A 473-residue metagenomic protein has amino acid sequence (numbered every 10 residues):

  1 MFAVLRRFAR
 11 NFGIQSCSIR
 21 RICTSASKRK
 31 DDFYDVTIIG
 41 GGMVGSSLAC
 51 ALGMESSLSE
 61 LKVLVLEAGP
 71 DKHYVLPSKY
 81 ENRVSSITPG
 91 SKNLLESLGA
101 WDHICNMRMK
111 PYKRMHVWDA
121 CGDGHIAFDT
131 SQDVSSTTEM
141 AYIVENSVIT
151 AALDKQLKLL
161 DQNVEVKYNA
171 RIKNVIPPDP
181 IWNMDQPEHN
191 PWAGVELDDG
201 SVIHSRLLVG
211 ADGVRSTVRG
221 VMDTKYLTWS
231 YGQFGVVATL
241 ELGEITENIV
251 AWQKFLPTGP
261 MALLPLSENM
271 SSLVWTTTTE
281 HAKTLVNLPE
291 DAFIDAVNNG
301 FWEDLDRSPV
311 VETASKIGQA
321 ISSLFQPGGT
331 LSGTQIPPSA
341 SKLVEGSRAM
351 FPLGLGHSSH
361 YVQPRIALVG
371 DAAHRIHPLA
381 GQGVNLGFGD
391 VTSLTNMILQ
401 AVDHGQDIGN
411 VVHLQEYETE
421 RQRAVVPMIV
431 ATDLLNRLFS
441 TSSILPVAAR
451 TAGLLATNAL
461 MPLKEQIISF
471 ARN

Functional and structural regions predicted by a protein language model:
K28-V44, L64: Beta1/beta-strand and adjacent pyrophosphate-binding region of the FAD-binding site in flavoprotein oxidoreductases
T37-I39, G53-R83: Glycine-rich FAD pyrophosphate-binding loop
P77-C121: N-terminal FAD cofactor-binding segment of flavoenzymes
R83-G90, D133-Q156, V286-L288, G318 (+2 more regions): Short beta-strand to alpha-helix junction loop
L95, E196-D198, V202, R206-L331 (+2 more regions): Conserved FAD-binding catalytic core of PHBH/FMO-like flavoproteins
M107-V221, L227-V237: Conserved N-terminal helical subregion
N287-H404, G409: FAD/FMN-dependent oxidoreductases across multiple families
L331-Q335, A340, N396-N473: C-terminal helical "tail/cap" subdomain of flavin- and related membrane-associated enzymes
